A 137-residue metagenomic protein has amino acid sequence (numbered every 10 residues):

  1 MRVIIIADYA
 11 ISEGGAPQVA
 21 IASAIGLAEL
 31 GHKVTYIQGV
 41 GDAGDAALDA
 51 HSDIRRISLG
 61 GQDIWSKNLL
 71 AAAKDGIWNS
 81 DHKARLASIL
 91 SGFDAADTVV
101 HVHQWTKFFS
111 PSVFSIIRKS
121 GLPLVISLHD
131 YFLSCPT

Functional and structural regions predicted by a protein language model:
M1-L48, S91-A96, I116, S120-P123: N-terminal subdomain of nucleotide-sugar transferases
Y9, W105, D130-Y131: Active-site pre-Tyr helix/loop in NAD(P)-dependent dehydrogenases
S12, K74-N79, V102-Q104: Short, flexible loop segments at the rims of nucleotide/cofactor-binding pockets, characterized by
E29-S80, I89: N-terminal strand-loop element at the rim of the active site of nucleotide-sugar-dependent glycosyltransferases
A43-A46, F108-P111, F132-T137: Short catalytic/ligand-binding loop motif for oxyanion handling, primarily in non-cytosolic enzymes, centered on
S66-L69, L128-T137: Acceptor-binding helix/loop patch of EC 2.4 sugar-transfer enzymes, predominantly nucleotide-sugar-dependent
I77-R85, T106-F109: Soluble or luminal CAZymes and related metallo-dependent hydrolases
I89-F109, P123-S127: Short N-terminal targeting/anchoring amphipathic segment
